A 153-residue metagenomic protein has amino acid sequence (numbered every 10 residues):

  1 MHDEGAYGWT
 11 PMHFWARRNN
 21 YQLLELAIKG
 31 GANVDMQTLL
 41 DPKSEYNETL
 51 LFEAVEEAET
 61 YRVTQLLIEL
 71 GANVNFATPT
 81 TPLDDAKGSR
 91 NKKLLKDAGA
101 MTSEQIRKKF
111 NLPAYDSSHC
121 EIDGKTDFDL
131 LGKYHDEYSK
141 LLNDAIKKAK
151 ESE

Functional and structural regions predicted by a protein language model:
M1, E25-V34, Q65-N73, K96-T102: Ankyrin repeat domain, specifically the short helix-to-loop turn at the C-terminus of the second helix of each repeat
H2-H13, Q37-E53, F76-D85, R107-Y115: Ankyrin-repeat boundary/"N-cap" motif
N19, A58-E59, R90: Ankyrin-repeat intra-repeat helix-capping/turn positions
Y61, V74-F76: Substrate-binding/catalytic groove segments of enzymes that remodel or degrade extracellular structural polymers
E69-L70, K87-E153: Ankyrin-repeat-protein effector appendages
